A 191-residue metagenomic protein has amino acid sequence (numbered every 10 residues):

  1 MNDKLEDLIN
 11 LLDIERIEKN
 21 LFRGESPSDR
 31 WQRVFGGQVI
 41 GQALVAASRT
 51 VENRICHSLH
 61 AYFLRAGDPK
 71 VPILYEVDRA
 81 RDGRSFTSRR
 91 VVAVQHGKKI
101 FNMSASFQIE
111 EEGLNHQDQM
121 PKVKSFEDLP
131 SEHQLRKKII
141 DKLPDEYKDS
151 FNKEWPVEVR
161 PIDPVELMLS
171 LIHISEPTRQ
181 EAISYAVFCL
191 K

Functional and structural regions predicted by a protein language model:
M1-P72, A80-R84, R89, E111-G113: Hydrophobic, proline/glycine-rich low-complexity stretches
E25, Y62, E76-D78, V92 (+4 more regions): Residue-level recognition of well-ordered beta-strand positions that form the cores of beta-sheet-rich folds across
S26, P144, A186-V187: Generic structural signal for alpha-helix starts
V34, Q42, G67-K137: HotDog/MaoC-like acyl-thioester-processing domains
D68-P69, I162-P164, F188: Short capping/connector residues at structural and topological boundaries
G113-L171, S175: Conserved, well-structured core segments that form or line functional sites
I172-K191: Single conserved hydrophobic/aromatic residue that forms the stacking wall/gate of nucleotide- or nucleobase-binding
